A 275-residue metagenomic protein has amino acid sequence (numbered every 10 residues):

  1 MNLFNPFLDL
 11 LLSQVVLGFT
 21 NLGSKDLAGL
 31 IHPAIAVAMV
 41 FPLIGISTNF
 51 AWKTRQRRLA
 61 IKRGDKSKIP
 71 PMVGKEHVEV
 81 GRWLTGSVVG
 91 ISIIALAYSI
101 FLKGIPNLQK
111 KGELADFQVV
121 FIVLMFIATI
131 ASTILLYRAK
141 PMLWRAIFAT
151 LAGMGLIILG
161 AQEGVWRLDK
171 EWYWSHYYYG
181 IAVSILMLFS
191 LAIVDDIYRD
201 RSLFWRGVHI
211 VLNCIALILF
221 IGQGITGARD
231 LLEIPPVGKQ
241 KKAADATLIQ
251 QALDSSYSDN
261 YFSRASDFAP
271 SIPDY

Functional and structural regions predicted by a protein language model:
N2-Y275: Membrane-embedded alpha-helical bundles that constitute the cytochrome b-like, heme-associated redox core of multi-pass
